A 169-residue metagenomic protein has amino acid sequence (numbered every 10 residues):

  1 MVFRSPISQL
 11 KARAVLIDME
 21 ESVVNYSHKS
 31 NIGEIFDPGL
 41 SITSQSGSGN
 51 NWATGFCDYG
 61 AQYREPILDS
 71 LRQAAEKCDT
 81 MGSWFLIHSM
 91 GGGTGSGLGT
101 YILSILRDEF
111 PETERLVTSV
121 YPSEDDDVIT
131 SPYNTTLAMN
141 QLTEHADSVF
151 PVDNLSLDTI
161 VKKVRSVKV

Functional and structural regions predicted by a protein language model:
M1-V169: Segments that form or flank anion-binding pockets
